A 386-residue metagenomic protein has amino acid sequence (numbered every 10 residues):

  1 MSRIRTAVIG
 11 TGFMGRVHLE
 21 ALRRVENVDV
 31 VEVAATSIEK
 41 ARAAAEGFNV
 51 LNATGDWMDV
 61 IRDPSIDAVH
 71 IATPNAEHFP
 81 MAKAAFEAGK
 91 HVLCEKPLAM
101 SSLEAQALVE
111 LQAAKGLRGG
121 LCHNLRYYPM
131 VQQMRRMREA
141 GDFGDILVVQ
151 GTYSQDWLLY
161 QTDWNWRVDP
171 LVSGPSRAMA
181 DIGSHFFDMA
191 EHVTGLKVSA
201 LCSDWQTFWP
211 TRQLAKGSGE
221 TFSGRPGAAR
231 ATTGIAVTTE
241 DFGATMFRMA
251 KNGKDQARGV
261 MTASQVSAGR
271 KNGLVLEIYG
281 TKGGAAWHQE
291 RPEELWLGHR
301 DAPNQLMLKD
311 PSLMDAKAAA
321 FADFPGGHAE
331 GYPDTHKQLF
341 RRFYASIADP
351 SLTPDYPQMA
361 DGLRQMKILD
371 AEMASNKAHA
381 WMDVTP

Functional and structural regions predicted by a protein language model:
M1-F48: N-terminal Rossmann-like dinucleotide-binding module
M1-R3, A68-H70, H288-R291, A302 (+2 more regions): C-terminal helix-rich "cap/oligomerization" subdomain common to oxidoreductases
G15, T54, C94, G119-L121 (+2 more regions): Hydrophobic residues in well-ordered beta-strands that form the structural core
V28-E32, D67-V69, S176: Short active-site oxyanion
V50-W57: Conserved SAM-binding strand-loop segment of SAM-dependent methyltransferases
D63, A68-R126, G141: Beta-strand-loop-alpha-helix segment that lines the small-molecule cofactor/substrate pocket of alpha/beta enzymes
L117, L125-V237, L295, H379: Predominantly a Rossmann-like dinucleotide-binding segment in NAD(P)-dependent oxidoreductases
H185-H299, L339-L352, D370-E372, V384: Contiguous beta-strand/loop segments that form the cofactor/metal-binding neighborhood of enzyme cores
